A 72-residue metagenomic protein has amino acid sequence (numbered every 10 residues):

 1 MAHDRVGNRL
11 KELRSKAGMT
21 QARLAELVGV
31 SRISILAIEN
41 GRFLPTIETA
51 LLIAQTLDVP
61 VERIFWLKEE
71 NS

Functional and structural regions predicted by a protein language model:
M1-R5, E69-S72: A detector for short, charged/polar N-terminal pre-domain segments
D4, S15-K16, L44: Short amphipathic helical patch at the helix-1/turn junction of helix-turn-helix
N8-L27: Short basic helix-loop element that most often maps to the first helix and adjoining turn of HTH DNA-binding modules
R23, S34, R63: Residues in the helix-turn-helix
G29-F43: Recognition helix of helix-turn-helix/homeodomain-like DNA-binding domains that insert into the DNA major groove
E48-R63: DNA major-groove recognition helix of helix-turn-helix/homeodomain DNA-binding modules
Q55, F65-S72: Short, charged recognition helix plus adjacent turn of helix-turn-helix-like nucleic-acid-binding domains
